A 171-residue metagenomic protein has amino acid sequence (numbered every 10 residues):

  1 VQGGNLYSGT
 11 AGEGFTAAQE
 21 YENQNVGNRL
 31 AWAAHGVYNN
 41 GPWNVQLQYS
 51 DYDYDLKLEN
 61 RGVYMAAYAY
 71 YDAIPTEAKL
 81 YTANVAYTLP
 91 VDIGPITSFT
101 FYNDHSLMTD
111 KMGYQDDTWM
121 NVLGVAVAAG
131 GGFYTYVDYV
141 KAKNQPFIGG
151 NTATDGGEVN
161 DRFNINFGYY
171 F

Functional and structural regions predicted by a protein language model:
V1, G36, V45-L47, V85 (+4 more regions): Membrane-embedded beta-strand positions of outer-membrane beta-barrel proteins
V1, Y38-G41, L89-F99, G132: Short loop/turn motifs that connect adjacent beta-strands in outer-membrane beta-barrel proteins
V1-Y71: Surface-exposed beta-loop-beta
G3-Y7, N40-P42, Y49-D55, L89 (+3 more regions): Transmembrane beta-strands of outer-membrane beta-barrel pores
F15-E22, A66-I74, M108-K111, I148-D155: Extracellular loop and loop/strand-boundary signature of outer-membrane beta-barrel proteins
N28-W32, E77-Y81, D117-N121, V159-F163: Residues that define the transmembrane beta-barrel architecture of outer-membrane proteins
Y70-M120: C-terminal structural cap/anchor segments
A83-V85, G157-F171: Outer-membrane beta-barrel "beta-signal"
